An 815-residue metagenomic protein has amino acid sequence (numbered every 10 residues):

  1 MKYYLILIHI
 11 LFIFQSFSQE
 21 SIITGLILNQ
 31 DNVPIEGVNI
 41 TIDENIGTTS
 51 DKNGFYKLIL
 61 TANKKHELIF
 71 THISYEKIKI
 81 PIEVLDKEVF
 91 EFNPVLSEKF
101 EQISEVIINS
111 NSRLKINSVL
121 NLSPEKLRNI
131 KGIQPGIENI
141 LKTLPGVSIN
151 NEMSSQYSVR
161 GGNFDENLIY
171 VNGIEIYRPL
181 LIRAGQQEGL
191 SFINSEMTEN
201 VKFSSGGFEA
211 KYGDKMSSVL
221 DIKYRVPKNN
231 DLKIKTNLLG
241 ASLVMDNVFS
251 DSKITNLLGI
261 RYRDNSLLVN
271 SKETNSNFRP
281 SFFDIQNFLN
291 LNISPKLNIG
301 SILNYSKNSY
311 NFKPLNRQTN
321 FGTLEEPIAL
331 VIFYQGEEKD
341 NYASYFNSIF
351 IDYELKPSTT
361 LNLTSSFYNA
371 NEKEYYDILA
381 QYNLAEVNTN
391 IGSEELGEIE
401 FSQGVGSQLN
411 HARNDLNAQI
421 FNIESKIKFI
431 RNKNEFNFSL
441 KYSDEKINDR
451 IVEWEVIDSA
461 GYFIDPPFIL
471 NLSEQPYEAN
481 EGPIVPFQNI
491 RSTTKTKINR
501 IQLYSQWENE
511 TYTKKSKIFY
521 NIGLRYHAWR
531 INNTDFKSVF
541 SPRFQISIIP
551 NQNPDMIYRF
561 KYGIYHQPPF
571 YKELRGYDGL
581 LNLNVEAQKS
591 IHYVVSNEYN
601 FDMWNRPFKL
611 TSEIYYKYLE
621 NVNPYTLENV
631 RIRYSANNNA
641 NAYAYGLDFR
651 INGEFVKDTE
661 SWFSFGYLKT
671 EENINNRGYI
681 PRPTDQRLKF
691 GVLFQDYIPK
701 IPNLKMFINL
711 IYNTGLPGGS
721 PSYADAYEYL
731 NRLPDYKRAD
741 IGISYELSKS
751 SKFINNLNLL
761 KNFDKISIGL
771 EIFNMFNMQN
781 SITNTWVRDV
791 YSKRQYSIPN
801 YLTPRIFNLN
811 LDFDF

Functional and structural regions predicted by a protein language model:
L28-Q30, T41, I69-Y75, L85-I130 (+3 more regions): Short, acidic, small-residue-rich periplasmic hinge/interaction motif at the N-terminus of Gram-negative outer-membrane
N45-F55: Short, acidic Ser/Thr/Gly-rich low-complexity loop/linker segments typical of extracellular and cell-surface proteins
D86, S112-F208, V219, R225: Periplasmic N-terminal accessory/gating domains of Gram-negative outer-membrane beta-barrel systems
K233, L239-Y262, N275-P314, E338-L363 (+2 more regions): Transmembrane beta-barrel wall of Gram-negative outer-membrane proteins
N362-S366, R559, A587-Y645, I768-F773: Membrane-embedded beta-barrel scaffold of Gram-negative outer-membrane proteins
L416-I420, K441, N489-K617: Structural signature of Gram-negative outer-membrane beta-barrels, strongest in the C-terminal barrel of TonB-dependent
T511-I518, Y616-Y618, N637-P721, D812: Gram-negative outer-membrane beta-barrel transporters
S661, Y712-P721, Y745-F815: C-terminal beta-signal and adjacent terminal beta-strands/loops of Gram-negative outer-membrane beta-barrel proteins
